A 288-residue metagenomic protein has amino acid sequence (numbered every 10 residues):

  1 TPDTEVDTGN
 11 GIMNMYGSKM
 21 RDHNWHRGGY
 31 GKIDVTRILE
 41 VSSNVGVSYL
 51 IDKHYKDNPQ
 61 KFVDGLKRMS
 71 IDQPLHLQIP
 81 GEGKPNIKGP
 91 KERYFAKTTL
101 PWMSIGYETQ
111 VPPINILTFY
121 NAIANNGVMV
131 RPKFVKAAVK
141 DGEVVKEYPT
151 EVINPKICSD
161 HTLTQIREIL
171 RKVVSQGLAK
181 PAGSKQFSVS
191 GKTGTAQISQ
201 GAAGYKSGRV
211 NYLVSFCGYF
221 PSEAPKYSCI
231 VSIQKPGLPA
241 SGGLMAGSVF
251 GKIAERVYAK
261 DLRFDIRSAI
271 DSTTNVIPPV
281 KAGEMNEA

Functional and structural regions predicted by a protein language model:
T1-I233: Beta-lactam-recognizing serine transpeptidase/beta-lactamase-like catalytic domain environment
I38, T109, S207, P236 (+2 more regions): Intrinsic structural disorder
Q60, T164, L244-K252: Short, well-ordered alpha-helical segments
V144-E151, G247-A288: Short, gly/Ser/Thr-rich active-site loops of penicillin-recognizing serine hydrolases
C158, R209, L238-V249: Short alpha-helix boundary/capping segments
G237-P239, A259-K260: Short beta-strands and strand-coil junctions in structured, solvent-facing domains, enriched
